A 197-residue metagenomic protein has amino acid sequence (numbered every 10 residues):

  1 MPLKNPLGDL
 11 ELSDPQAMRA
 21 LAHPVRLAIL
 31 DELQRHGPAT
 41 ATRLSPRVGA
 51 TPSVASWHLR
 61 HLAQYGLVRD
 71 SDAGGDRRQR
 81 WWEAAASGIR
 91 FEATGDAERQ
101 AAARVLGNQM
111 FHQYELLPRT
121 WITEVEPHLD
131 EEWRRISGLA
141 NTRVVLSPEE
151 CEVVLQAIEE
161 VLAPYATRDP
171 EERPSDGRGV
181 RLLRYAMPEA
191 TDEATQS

Functional and structural regions predicted by a protein language model:
P2, E83-V144: Amphipathic alpha-helical dimerization/coiled-coil segments that flank or bridge DNA-binding/regulatory modules
R19-V25, T40, S71-G95: Short, cationic-aromatic polyanion-contact patches
L27-D31: Pre-recognition alpha-helix immediately N-terminal to the DNA-recognition helix within helix-turn-helix or winged-helix
R43-G49: A short acidic, leucine-rich amphipathic alpha-helix
L59-R60: Short, hydrophobic-biased segments on the C-terminal half of alpha helices that form "recognition helices"
Y65-G66: Glycine-centered, phosphate/nucleic-acid-interacting loop/turn motifs that mediate DNA/RNA or nucleotide
P127-S197: Charged, low-complexity intrinsically disordered regulatory/assembly segments
